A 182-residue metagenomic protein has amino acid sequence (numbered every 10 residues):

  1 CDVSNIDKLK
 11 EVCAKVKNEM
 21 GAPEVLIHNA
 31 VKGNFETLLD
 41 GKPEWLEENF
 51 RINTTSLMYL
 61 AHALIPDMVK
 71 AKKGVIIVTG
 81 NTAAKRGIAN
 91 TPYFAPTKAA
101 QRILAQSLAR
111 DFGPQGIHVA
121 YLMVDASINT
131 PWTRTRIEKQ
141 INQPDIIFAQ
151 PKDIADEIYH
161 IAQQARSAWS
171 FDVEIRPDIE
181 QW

Functional and structural regions predicted by a protein language model:
C1-E11, P43: The beta1-alpha1 cofactor-binding region of Rossmann-like NAD(H)/NADP(H)-dependent oxidoreductases
K15-L26, N34: A glycine-rich helix->loop->beta "capping" turn within Rossmann-like NAD(P)(H)-dependent oxidoreductase domains
A22-P23, T37, M68-N81, P114-I117: Active-site loop of short-chain dehydrogenase/reductase
E24, K32, L39-M58, I77 (+1 more regions): Catalytic Tyr-X3-Lys loop
N29-A30, I76-A83, L122-V124: SDR active-site strand-loop-helix element
A61-H62, Q106: A short, exposed helix-loop element centered on a Lys and neighboring polar residues
V75-A100, Q106, R110-G113: Catalytic loop of short-chain dehydrogenase/reductase
P114-M123, I141-W182: C-terminal helical subdomain
